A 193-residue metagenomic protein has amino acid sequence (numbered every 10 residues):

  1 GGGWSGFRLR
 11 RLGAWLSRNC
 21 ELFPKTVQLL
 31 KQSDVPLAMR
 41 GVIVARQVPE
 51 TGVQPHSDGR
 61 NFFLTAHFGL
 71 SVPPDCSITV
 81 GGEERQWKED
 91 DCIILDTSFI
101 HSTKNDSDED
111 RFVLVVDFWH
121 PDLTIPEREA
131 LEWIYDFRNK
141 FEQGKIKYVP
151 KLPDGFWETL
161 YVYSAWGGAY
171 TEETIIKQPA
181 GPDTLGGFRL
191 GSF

Functional and structural regions predicted by a protein language model:
G1-F63, P73-C76, V115, L123-F193: Fe(II)/2-oxoglutarate oxygenase catalytic core
I43, H67, S102: Short, surface-exposed charged micro-motifs
A45-Q47, V80-G81, L95-T97, V116-D117: Short His-Asn-centered micro-motif
V53-H56, S77-T79, L95, H101-S107: Short beta-strand His + acidic residue motifs that chelate non-heme Fe in jelly-roll/DSBH and cupin folds
F63, L70-E89: A short beta-strand-loop-beta hairpin characteristic of the jelly-roll/cupin
T65-G69, I94, E109-T124: A short hydrophobic beta-strand segment most commonly corresponding to one strand of the jelly-roll/cupin
V80-E83, D106, R128-L131: Composition- and surface-driven signal marking solvent-exposed, interaction-prone regions in large proteins
Q86-I100: Conserved metal-binding segment of the jelly-roll/cupin
